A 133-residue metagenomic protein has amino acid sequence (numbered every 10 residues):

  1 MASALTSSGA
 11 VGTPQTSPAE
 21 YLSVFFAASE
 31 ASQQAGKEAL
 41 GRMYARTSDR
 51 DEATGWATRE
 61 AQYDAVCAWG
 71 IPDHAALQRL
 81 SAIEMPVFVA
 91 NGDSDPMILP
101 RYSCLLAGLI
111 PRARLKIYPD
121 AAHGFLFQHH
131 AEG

Functional and structural regions predicted by a protein language model:
M1-S17: Flexible "cap/lid" loop of the alpha/beta hydrolase fold
A19-G70: Conserved alpha/beta-hydrolase catalytic His-Asp/Glu region
A75-A82: The feature captures the conserved acid-bearing segment of alpha/beta-hydrolase catalytic domains
I83, V89-N91, D95: Short beta-strand/loop motif that positions the catalytic acidic residue of the alpha/beta-hydrolase fold
P96-Y102: Conserved alpha/beta-hydrolase "acid-adjacent" motif
L115-E132: Catalytic histidine-centered segment of alpha/beta-hydrolase-like enzymes
